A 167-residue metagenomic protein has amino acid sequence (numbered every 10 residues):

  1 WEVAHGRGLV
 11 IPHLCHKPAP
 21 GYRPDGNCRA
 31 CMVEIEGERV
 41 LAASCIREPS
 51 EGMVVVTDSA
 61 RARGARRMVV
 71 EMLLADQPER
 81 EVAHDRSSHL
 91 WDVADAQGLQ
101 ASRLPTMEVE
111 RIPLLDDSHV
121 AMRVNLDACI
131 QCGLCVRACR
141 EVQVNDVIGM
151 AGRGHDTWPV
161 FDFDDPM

Functional and structural regions predicted by a protein language model:
W1-E51: N-terminal cofactor/phosphate-binding cores enriched in small/glycine residues, especially glycine-rich loops such as
R29-M167: Fe-S ferredoxin-like electron-transfer domains and their immediately adjacent linker/connector regions across
